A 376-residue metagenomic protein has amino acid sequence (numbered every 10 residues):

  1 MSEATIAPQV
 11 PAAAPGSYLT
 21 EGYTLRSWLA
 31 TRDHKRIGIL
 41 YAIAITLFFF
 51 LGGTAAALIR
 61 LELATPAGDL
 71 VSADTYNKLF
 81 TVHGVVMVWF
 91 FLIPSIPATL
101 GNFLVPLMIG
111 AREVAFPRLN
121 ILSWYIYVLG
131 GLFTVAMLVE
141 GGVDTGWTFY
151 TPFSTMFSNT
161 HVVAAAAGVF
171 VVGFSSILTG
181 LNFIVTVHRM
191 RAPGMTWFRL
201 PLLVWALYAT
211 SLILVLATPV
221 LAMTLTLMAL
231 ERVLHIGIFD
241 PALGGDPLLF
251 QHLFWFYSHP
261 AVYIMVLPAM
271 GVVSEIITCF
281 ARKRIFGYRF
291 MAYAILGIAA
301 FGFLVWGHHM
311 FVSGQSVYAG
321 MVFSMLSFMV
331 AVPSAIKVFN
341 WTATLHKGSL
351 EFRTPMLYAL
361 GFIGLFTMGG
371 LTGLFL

Functional and structural regions predicted by a protein language model:
S2-L376: Membrane-embedded and interfacial regions of multi-pass energy-transducing membrane proteins
